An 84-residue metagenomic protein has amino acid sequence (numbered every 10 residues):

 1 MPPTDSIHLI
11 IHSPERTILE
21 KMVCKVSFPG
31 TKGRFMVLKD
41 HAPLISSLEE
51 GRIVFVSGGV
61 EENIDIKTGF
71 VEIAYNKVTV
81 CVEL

Functional and structural regions predicted by a protein language model:
P2-P3: Sequence/structural signature of small/polar-enriched beta-strand/turn repeats that build beta-strand-rich repeat
S6-L84: Compact, glycine-rich, soluble single-domain proteins
